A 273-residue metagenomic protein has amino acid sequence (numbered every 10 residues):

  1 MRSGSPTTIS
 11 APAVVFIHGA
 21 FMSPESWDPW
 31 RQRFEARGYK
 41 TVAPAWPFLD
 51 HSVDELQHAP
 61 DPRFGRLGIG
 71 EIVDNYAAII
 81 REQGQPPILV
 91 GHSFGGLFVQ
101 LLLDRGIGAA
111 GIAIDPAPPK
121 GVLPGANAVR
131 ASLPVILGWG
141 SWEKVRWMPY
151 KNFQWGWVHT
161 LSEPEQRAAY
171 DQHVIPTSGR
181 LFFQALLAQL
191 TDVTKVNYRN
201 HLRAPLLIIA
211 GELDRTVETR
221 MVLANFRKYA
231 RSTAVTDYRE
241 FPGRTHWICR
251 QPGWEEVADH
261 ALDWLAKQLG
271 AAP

Functional and structural regions predicted by a protein language model:
T7-E55: Short, surface-exposed "cap/lid" segments of acyl-processing enzymes
G19-M22, S93, E212: Active-site glycine-rich loops that stabilize anionic/oxyanionic intermediates across multiple enzyme folds
G70-P87: Conserved acidic catalytic loop of the alpha/beta-hydrolase fold
V90-G95, V99: Gly/Ala-rich beta-loop-alpha elbow adjacent to hydrolase catalytic centers
I107-S141, L181-Q189: Flexible "cap/lid" loop of the alpha/beta hydrolase fold
L202, I208-A210, D214: Short beta-strand/loop motif that positions the catalytic acidic residue of the alpha/beta-hydrolase fold
R215-A224: Conserved alpha/beta-hydrolase "acid-adjacent" motif
V235-P273: Catalytic active-site module of serine/aspartate enzymes centered on a nucleophile-bearing elbow/loop
